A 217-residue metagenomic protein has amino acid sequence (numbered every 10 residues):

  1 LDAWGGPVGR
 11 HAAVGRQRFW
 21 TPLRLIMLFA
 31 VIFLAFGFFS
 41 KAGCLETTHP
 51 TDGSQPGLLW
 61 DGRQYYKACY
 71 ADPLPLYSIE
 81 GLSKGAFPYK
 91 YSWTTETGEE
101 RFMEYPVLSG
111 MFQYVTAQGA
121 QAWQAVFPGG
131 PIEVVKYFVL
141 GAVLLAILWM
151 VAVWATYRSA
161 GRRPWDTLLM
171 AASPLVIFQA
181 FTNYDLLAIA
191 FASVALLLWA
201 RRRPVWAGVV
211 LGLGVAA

Functional and structural regions predicted by a protein language model:
L1-G161: TM-lumen/periplasm interface segments of multi-pass membrane proteins, especially the first transmembrane helix
G98, L175-I177, V210: Alpha-helical hydrophobic/aromatic positions enriched in membrane-embedded helices and signal peptides
F102-M103, L169, F181, G214-V215: Residue-level signal for helical boundary/lining positions with a hydrophobic bias
W154-S173, W206: Transmembrane-helix signature of polytopic, membrane-embedded enzymes that assemble or transfer cell-envelope glycans
A155, P174-L175, A188-W206: Specific aromatic-rich, kink-prone transmembrane helix
A180-A188: Short acidic/glycine- and proline-prone juxtamembrane loop motifs at membrane-interface regions of multi-pass membrane
W206-A217: Voltage-sensor/pore transmembrane module of 6-TM cation channels
